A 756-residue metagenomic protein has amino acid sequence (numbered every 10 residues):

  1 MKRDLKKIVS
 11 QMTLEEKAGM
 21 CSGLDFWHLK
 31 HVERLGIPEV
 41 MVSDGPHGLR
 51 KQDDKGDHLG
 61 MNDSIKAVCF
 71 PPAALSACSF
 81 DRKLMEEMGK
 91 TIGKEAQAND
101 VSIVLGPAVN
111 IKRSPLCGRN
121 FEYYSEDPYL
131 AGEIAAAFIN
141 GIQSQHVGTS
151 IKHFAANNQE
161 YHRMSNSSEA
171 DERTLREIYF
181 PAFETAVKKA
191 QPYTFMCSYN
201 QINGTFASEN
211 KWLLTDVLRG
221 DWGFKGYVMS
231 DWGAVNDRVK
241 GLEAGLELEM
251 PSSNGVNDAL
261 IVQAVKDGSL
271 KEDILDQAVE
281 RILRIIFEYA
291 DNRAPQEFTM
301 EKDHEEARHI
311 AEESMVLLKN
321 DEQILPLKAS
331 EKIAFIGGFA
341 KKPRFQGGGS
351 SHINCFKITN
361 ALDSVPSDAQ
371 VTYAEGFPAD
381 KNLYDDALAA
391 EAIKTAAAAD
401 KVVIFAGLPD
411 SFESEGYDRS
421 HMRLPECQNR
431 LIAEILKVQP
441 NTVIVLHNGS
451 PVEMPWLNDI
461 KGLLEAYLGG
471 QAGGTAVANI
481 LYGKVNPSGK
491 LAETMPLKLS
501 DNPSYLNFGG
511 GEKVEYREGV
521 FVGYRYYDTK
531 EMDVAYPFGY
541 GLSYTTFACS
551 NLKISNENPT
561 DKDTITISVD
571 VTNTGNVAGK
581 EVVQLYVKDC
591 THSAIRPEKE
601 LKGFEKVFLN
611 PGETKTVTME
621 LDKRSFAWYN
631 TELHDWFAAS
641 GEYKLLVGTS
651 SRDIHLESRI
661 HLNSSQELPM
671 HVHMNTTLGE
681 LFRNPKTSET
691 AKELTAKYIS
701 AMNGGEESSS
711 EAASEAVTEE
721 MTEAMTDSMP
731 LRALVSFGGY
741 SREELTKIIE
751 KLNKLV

Functional and structural regions predicted by a protein language model:
M1-A627, E642-L646, S651: Glycoside hydrolase catalytic-domain context in secreted enzymes
S10, L14, F26, K266 (+9 more regions): Generic surface-pattern signal
G523, G539, S543, A578 (+3 more regions): In a subset of proteins, long, contiguous C-terminal domains/tails are tracked
D622-E667: Terminal connector regions
N663-R683: Low-complexity, Pro/Ser/Thr- and charge-rich linker/hinge segments at domain boundaries
T676-I748: Conserved, compact domain cores that house catalytic/ligand-binding motifs in diverse enzymes and effector modules
